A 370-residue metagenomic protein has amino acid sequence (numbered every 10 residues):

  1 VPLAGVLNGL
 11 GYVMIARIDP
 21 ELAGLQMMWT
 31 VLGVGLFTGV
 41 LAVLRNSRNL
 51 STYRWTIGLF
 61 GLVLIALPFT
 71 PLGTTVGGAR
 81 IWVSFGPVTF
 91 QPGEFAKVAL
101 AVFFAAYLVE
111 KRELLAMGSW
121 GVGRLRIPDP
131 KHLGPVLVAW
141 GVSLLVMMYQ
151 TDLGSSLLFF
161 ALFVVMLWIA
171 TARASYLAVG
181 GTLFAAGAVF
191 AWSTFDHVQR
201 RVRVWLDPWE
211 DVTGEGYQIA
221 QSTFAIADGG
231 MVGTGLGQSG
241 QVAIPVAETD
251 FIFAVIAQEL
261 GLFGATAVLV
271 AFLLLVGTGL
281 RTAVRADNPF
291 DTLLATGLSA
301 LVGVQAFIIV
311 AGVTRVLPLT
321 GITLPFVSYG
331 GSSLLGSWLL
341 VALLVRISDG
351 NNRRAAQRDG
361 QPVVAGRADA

Functional and structural regions predicted by a protein language model:
V1-Q218, A254-G312, L339-L343, R358-A370: Hydrophobic alpha-helical transmembrane segments of multi-pass inner membrane proteins, especially in bacterial systems
S51-W55, F95, A225, M231-V232 (+4 more regions): Long, low-complexity hydrophobic alpha-helices enriched in A/L/V/I and glycine
G86-A96, Q150-T151, G230, T234 (+1 more regions): Glycine/serine-rich anion-binding loops at beta->alpha junctions that coordinate negatively charged ligand groups
D152-L157, V232-L236, A247-T249, L262 (+4 more regions): Transmembrane helix boundary and interhelical junction motifs in multipass membrane proteins
P208-I252, L262-G264: TM-adjacent membrane-interface loops and short helices in multi-pass inner/ER membrane proteins
L317-A355: Transmembrane alpha-helices of multi-pass inner-membrane enzymes
